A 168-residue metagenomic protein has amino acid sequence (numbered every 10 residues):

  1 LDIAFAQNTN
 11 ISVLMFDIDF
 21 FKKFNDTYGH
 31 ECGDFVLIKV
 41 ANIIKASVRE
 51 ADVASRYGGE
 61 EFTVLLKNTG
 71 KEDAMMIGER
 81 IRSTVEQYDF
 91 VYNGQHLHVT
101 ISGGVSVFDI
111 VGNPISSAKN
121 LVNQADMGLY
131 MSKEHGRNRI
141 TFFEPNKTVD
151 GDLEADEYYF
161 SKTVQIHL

Functional and structural regions predicted by a protein language model:
L1-V13, D19-R49, S55-G59, T63-V64 (+3 more regions): Conserved long alpha-helical elements within nucleotide-processing catalytic cores of c-di-GMP signaling and class III
Q7, E50, Y92-N93, H135: Short coil/turn segments at alpha/beta junctions that flank glycine-rich nucleotide-binding fingerprints
D26, L66-T69, E86, F108-I110: Residue-level recognition of strand-loop junctions within catalytic nucleotide-signaling folds
R56, V85-S102, K133, T141: Catalytic core regions of nucleotide second-messenger enzymes
T63, G104-V105: Short aromatic/hydrophobic contact patches that present stacked aromatics for nucleic-acid/ligand binding
K71, M75, F108-E144, T148-H167: Catalytic-core segments of nucleotide cyclases and related cyclic-nucleotide turnover enzymes
